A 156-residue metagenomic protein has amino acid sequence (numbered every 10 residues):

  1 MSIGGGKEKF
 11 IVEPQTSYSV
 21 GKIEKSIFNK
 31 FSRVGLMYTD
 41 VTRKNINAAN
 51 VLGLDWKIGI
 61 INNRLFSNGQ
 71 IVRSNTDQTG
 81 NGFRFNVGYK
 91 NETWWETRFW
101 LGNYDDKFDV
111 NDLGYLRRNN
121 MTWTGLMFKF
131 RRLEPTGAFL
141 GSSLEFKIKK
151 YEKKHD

Functional and structural regions predicted by a protein language model:
M1, G35, G53, L113-G114 (+1 more regions): Glycine-centered flexibility motif
M1-E24: Acidic, glycine-rich flexible loop segments
M1-G4, L36-Y38, I71, F99-N103: Glycine-rich, histidine-containing beta strand-loop boundary motifs that form or position
G5-K9, T39-T42, N111-L116: Extracellular loop and loop/strand-boundary signature of outer-membrane beta-barrel proteins
E8-I11, R43-I46, K154-H155: A generic structural signal for short coil/turn motifs at secondary-structure boundaries
Y18-N75, E134, S142-E145: Surface-exposed extracellular loop regions of Gram-negative outer-membrane beta-barrel proteins
A49, N62-D156: Exposed, low-structure sequence patches enriched in small/polar residues
